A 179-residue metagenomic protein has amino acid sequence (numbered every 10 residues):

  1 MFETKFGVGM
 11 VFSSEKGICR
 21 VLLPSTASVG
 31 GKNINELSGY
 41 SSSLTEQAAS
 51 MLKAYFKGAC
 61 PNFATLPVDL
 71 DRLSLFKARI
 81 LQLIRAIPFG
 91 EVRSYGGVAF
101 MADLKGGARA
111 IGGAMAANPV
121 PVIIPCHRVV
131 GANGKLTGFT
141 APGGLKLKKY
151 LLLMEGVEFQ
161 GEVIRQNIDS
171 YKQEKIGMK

Functional and structural regions predicted by a protein language model:
M1-G106, M154-K179: Basic nucleic-acid-binding alpha-helical/helix-turn surface characteristic of O6-alkylguanine DNA
F100, A116, A141, L153: Phosphate-coordinating loops and pocket residues in cytosolic domains that bind phosphorylated ligands
G106-P121: Regulatory, non-catalytic segments
V122-V129: Short Lys/Arg-enriched helix C-cap and helix-to-coil transition segments that create basic nucleic-acid-contact patches
V129-K146, Y150: Intrinsically disordered, low-complexity basic tails/linkers immediately adjacent to helix-turn-helix/homeobox/MYB/SANT
